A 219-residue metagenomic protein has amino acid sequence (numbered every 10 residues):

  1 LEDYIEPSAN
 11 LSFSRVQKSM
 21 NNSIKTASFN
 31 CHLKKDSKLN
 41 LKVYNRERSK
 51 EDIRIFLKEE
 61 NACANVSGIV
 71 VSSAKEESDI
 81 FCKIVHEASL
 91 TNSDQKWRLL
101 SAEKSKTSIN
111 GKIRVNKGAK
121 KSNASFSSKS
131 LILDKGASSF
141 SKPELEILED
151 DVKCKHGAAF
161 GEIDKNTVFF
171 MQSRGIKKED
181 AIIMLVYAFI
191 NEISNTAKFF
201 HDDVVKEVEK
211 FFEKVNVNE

Functional and structural regions predicted by a protein language model:
L1-F169, S173-I176, I190, A197-E219: Conserved beta-strand/loop scaffold segments within soluble protein domains that form the structured core and edges
